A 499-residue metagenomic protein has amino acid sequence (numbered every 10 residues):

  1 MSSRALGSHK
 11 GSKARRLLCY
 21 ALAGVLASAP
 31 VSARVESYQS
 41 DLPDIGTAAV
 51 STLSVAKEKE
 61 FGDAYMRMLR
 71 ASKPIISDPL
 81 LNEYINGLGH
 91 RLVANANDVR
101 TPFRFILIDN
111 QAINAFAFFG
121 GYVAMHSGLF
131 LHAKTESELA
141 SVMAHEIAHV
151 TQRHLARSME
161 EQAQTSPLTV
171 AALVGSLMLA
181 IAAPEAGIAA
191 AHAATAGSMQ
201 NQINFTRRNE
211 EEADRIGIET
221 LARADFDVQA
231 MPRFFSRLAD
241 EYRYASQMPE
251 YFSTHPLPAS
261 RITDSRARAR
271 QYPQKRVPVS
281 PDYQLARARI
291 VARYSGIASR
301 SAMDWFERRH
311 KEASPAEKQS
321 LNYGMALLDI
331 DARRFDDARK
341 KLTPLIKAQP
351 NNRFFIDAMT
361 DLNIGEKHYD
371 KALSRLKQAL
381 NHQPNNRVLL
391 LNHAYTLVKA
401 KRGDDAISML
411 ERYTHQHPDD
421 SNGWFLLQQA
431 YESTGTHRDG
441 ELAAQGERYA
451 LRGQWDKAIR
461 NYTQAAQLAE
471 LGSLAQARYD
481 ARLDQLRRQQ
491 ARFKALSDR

Functional and structural regions predicted by a protein language model:
S2-L6, K13-C19, L26-F116, E241-R243 (+11 more regions): Hydrophobic or amphipathic, alpha-helical segments that drive membrane association/targeting
A33, D44-T52, D63, I75 (+7 more regions): Extracytoplasmic and endomembrane cell-envelope/extracellular-matrix remodeling and assembly machinery
S72-N82, N95-F105, M159-Q162, A186-A189 (+1 more regions): Surface-exposed patches in mature extracellular/periplasmic domains of secreted proteins
M125, S141-H149, R153, A213: Active-site recognition of the HExxH zinc-binding catalytic motif
S127-S141: Short pre-active-site segment immediately N-terminal to the catalytic Zn-binding motif
S137, I147-Q164: Catalytic Zn2+-binding segment of zinc metalloproteases
P167-A182, A189-N201: Membrane-active amphipathic alpha-helices enriched in small hydrophobic residues
